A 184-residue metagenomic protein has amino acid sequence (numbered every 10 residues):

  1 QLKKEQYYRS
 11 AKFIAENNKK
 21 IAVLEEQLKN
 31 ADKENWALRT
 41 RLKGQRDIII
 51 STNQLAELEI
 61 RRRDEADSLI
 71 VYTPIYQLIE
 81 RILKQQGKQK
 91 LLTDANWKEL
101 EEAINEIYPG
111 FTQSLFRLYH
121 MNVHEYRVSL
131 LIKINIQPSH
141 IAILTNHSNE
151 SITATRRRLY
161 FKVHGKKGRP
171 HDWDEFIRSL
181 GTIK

Functional and structural regions predicted by a protein language model:
Q1-L2: Selective detector of the "anchor" transmembrane alpha-helix that sits immediately C-terminal
Q6-H124: Membrane-proximal linker segments that couple transmembrane helices to downstream signaling/catalytic modules
L83-K184: Cytosolic nucleotide-binding catalytic cores of signal-transduction proteins
